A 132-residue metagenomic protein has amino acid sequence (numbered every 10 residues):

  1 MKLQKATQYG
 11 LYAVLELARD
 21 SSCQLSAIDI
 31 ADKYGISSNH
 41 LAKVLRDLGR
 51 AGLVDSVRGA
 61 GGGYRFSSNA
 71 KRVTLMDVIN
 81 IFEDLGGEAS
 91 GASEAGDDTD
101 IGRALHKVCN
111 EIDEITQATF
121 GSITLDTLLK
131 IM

Functional and structural regions predicted by a protein language model:
M1-V14: Short alpha-helical segments that sit at the start of domains
V14, L45-R46: Short, hydrophobic-biased segments on the C-terminal half of alpha helices that form "recognition helices"
A18-S22, S68-N69: Short helix-capping/hinge SLiMs at alpha-helix to coil transitions
I28-Y34: A short alpha-helical element within helix-turn-helix/winged-helix DNA-binding domains across DNA-binding proteins
D32, G49-R50: Alpha-helical residues within the helix-turn-helix
N39: Key DNA-contact positions within bacterial/archaeal DNA-binding proteins
G52-S67: Beta-hairpin "wing" of winged helix-turn-helix
S67-M132: Non-DNA-binding regulatory cores of transcription-related proteins, predominantly C-terminal effector-binding
